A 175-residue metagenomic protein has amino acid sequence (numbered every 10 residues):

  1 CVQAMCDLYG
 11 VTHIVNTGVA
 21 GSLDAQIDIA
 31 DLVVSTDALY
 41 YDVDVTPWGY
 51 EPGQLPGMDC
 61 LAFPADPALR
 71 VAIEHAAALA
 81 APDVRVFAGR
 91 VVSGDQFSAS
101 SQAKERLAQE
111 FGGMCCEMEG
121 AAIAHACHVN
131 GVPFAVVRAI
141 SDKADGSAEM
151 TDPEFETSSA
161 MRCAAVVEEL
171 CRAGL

Functional and structural regions predicted by a protein language model:
C1, M5, V71-A76, S159-L170: Short, well-ordered amphipathic alpha-helical segments that serve as non-catalytic structural scaffolds within diverse
C1-V71: Metabolite-binding pocket within alpha/beta catalytic cores that recognizes anionic/polar moieties
T12-N16, C115-E117, F134: Short glycine-aspartate micro-motif
V43-D44, S98-S101, K143-S147: Short acidic/His/Gly/Ser-rich catalytic and metal-binding motifs that mark active-site loops of diverse hydrolases
W48-C115, N130: Active-site rim beta-loop-alpha module in soluble metabolic enzymes
A121-E154: Zn-dependent metallopeptidase/amidohydrolase metal-coordination segment
A144-L175: His/Asp/Glu-rich mid-to-C-terminal helical/loop segments that flank catalytic regions of hydrolases
